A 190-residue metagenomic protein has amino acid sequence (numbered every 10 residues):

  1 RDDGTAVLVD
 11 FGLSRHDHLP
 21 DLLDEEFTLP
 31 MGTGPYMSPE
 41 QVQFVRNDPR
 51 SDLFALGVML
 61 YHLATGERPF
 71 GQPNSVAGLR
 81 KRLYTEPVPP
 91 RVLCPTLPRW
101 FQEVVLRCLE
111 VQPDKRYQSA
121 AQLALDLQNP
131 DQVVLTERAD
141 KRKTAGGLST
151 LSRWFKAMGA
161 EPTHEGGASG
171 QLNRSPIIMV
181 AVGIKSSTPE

Functional and structural regions predicted by a protein language model:
E25-E40: Conserved activation segment of eukaryotic-like protein kinases, specifically the C-terminal portion of the activation
E40-R50: Conserved end of the kinase activation segment
T65-P69: Structural helix C-cap motif within protein kinase domains
R82-P95: Short proline-rich PxxP-based motifs
T96-L109: Conserved C-terminal C-lobe helix
R116: Conserved HRD-motif arginine in the catalytic loop of eukaryotic-like protein kinases
